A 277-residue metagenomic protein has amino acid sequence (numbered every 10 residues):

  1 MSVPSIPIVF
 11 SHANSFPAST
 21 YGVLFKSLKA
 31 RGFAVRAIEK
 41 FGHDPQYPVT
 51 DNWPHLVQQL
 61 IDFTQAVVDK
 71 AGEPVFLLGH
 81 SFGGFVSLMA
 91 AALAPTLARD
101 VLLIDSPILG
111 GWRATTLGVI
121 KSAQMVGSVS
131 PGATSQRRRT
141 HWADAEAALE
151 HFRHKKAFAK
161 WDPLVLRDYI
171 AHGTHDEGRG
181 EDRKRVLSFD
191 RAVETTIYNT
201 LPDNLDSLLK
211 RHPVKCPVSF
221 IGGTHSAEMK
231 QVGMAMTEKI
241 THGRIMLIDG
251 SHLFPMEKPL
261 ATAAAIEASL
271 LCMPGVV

Functional and structural regions predicted by a protein language model:
V3-Y47, T64: Conserved HGGG/HGGXW glycine-rich cap/lid loop of the alpha/beta-hydrolase fold
F10-N14, H80-S81, G223: Glycine-rich His-Gly loop
R36-L78, I108, L117-I120, A264: Active-site loop/oxyanion-hole signature of alpha/beta-hydrolase fold enzymes
I38, M246-S251: Short glycine-rich catalytic loops that host catalytic nucleophiles or stabilize transition states across multiple
E73-T116: Conserved hydrolase catalytic core segment
V101-H141, K230: Flexible "cap/lid" loop of the alpha/beta hydrolase fold
L164, G173-E238: Conserved serine/cysteine hydrolase catalytic core
G250-A263: Catalytic histidine-centered segment of alpha/beta-hydrolase-like enzymes
